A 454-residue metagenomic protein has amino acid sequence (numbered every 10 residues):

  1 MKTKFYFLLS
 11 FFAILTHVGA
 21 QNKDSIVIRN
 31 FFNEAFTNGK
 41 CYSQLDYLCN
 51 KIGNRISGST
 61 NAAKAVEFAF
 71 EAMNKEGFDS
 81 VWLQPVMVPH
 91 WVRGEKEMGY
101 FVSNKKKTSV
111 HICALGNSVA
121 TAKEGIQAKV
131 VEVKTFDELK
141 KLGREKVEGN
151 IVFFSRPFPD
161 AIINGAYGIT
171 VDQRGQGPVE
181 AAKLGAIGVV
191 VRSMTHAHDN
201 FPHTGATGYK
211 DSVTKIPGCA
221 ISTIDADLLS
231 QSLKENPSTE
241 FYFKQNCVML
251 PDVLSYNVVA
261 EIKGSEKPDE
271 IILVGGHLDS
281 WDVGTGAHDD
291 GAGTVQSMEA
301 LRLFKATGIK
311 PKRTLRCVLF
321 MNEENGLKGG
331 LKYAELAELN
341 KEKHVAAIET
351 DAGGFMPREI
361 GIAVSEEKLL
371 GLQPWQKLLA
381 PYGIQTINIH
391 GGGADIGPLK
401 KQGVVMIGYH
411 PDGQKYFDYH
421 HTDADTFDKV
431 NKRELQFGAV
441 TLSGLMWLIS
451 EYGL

Functional and structural regions predicted by a protein language model:
M1-S25: Bacterial Sec-dependent N-terminal signal peptides
D24-V27, K40-L45, I52, N61-A69 (+11 more regions): Stable alpha-helical elements in mature extracytoplasmic
S25-S59, F201-G205, D279, A346-F355 (+1 more regions): N-terminal capping segment at the start of a domain
I26-V27, V102, I112, N117-R144 (+2 more regions): Soluble metallo-hydrolase cores and metallopeptidase-like ectodomains found primarily in the secretory/periplasmic
I28-F36, N50-T60, E97, A128-V133 (+7 more regions): Second-shell loop/turn segments in exported
D46, N50-I151, R156-P159, I163: Noncatalytic luminal/extracellular "stalk/propeptide" segments of secretory-pathway proteins
Q176, L254-N257, S280-G371, L454: Acidic/histidine-rich catalytic neighborhood of metal-dependent amide-processing enzymes
A182, R192-S193, D211, V253 (+1 more regions): Active-site-adjacent substrate-binding region of metalloamidase/peptidase-like peptide-processing proteins
